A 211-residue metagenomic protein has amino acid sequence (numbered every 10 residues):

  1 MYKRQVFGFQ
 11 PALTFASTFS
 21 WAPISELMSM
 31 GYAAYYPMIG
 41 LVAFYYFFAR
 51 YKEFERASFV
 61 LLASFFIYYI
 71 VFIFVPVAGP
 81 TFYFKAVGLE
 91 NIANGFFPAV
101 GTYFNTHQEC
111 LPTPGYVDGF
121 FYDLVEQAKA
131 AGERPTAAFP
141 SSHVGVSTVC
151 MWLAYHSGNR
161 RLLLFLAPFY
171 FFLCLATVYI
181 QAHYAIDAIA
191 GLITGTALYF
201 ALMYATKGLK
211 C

Functional and structural regions predicted by a protein language model:
M1-Q5: Conserved small/polar residues in nucleotide/adenosyl-binding loops
V6-A49: Hydrophobic alpha-helical segments and helix pairs
L27-M30, R56-V60, R161-F171: Alpha-helical transmembrane segments of integral membrane proteins
G31-A43, F66, S141-C150: Hydrophobic alpha-helical transmembrane segments
G40-V75, F82-P98: Interfacial segments of alpha-helical transmembrane regions
F74-H156: Membrane-interfacial catalytic/cofactor-binding modules of polytopic membrane enzymes
D118-C211: Membrane-embedded catalytic cores of phosphoryl/pyrophosphoryl-handling enzymes
